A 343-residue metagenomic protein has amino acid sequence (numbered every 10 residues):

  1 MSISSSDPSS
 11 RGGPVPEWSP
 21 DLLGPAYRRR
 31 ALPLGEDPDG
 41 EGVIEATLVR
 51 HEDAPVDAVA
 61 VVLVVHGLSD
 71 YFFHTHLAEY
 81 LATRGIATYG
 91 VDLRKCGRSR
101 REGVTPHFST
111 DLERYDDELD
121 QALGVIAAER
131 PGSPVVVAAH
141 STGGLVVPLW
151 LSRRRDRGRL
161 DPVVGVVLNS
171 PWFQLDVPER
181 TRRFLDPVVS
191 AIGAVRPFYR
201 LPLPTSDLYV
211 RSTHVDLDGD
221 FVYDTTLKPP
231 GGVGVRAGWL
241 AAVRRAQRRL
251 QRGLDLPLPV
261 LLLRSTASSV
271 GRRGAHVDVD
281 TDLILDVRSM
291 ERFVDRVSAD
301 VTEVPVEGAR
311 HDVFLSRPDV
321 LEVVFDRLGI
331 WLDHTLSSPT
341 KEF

Functional and structural regions predicted by a protein language model:
S2-V56: N-terminal cap/lid segment of alpha/beta-hydrolase-fold proteins
V49-E102, V277: Short, surface-exposed "cap/lid" segments of acyl-processing enzymes
H66, A139-G144: Conserved alpha/beta-hydrolase "nucleophile elbow" surrounding the catalytic nucleophile
F108-E129: Alpha/beta-hydrolase active-site loop
E129-S141: Alpha/beta-hydrolase fold nucleophile elbow
T142, V146-V235: Alpha/beta-hydrolase-fold enzymes
R200-P305: Serine-hydrolase catalytic core
D300-F343: Catalytic active-site module of serine/aspartate enzymes centered on a nucleophile-bearing elbow/loop
